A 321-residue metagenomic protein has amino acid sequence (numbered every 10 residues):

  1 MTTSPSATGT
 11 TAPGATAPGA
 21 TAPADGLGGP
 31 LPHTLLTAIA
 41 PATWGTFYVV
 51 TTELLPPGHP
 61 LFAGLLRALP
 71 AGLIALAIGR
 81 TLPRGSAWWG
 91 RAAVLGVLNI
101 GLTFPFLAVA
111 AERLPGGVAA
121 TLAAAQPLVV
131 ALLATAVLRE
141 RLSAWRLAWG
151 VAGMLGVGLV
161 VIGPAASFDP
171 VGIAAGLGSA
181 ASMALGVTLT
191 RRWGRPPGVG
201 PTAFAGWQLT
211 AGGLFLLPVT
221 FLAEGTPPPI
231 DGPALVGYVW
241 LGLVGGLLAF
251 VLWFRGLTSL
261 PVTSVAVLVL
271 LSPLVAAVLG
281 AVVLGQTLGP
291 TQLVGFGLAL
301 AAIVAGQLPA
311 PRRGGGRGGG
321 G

Functional and structural regions predicted by a protein language model:
M1-L65, V109, L155, A165-R192 (+3 more regions): Glycine-/small-residue-enriched transmembrane alpha-helix faces in small-molecule transporters and effluxers
T2-P5, G19-P30, L66-L69, I162-G163 (+2 more regions): C-terminal-most transmembrane helix of multi-pass membrane proteins
A42-T51, L76-A123, A131-L133, L159 (+1 more regions): Specific transmembrane alpha-helical segments of multi-pass solute transporters/efflux pumps, especially DMT/EamA
V49, A71-A75, V130-A131, G150 (+4 more regions): Transmembrane alpha-helical segments that form core, pore/gating elements of small-molecule transporters/exporters
L54, A63, R67, A110 (+6 more regions): Hydrophobic/aromatic residues within transmembrane alpha-helices of multi-pass small-molecule transporters
F62-L73, L107-R141, R146-G150, S179 (+1 more regions): Specific alpha-helical transmembrane segments that line the substrate/conduction pathway and gating interfaces
G64-L66, A119-A125, L189-G213, G246-V282 (+1 more regions): Helix-helix packing/entry segments at the starts of transmembrane helices
A75, L133, L142-P164, S179-M183 (+5 more regions): Hydrophobic transmembrane alpha-helices of multi-pass small-molecule transport proteins
